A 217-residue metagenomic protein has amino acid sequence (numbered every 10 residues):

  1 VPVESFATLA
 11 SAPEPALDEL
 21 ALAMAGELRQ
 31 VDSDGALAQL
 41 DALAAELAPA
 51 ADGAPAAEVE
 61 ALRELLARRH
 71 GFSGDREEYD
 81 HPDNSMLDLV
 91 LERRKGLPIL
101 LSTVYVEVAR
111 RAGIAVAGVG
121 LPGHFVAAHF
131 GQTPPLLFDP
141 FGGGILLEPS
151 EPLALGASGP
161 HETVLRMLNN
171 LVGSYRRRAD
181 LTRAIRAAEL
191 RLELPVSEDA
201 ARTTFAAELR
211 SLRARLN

Functional and structural regions predicted by a protein language model:
V1-N217: A structural boundary/capping signal
